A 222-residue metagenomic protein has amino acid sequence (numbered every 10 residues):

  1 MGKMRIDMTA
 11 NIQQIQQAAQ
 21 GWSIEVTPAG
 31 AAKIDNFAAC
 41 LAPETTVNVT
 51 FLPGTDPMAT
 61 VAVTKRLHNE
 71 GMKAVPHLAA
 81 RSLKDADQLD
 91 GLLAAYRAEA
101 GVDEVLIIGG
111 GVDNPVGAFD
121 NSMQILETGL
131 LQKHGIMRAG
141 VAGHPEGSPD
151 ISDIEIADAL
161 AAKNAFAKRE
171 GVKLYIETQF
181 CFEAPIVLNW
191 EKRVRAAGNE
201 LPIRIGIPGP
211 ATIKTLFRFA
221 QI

Functional and structural regions predicted by a protein language model:
G2-D158, A165: Active-site beta->alpha loop and helix N-cap motifs at the rims of alpha/beta catalytic domains
P115-I222: Catalytic alpha/beta core domains of metabolic enzymes, predominantly
